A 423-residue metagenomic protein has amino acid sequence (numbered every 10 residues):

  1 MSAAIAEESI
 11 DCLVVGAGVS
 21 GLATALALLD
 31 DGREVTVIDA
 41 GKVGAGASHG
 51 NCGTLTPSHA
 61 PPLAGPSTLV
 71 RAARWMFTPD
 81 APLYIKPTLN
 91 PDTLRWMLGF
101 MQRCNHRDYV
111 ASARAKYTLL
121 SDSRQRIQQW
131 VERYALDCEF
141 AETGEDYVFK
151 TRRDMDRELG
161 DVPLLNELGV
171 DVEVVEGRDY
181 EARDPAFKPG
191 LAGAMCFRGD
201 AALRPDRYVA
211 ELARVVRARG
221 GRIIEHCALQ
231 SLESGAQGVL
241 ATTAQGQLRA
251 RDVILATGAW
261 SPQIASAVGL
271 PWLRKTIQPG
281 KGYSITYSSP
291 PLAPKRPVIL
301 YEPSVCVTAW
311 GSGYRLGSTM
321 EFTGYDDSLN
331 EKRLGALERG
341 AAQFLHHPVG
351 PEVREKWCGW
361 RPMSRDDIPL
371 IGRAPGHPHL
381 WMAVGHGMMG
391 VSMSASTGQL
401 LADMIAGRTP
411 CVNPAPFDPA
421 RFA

Functional and structural regions predicted by a protein language model:
I10-V37: N-terminal Rossmann-like FAD-binding beta1-loop-alpha1 element of flavoenzymes
D30-G50: Glycine-rich FAD pyrophosphate-binding loop
N51-T54, H59, L63-R103, L229-V239 (+1 more regions): Active-site substrate-recognition segment that forms the wall of the catalytic cavity or substrate channel
C52-E176: Dinucleotide-binding Rossmann-like beta1-alpha1 core, especially the glycine-rich loop that anchors the ADP
A111-R124, Y147-R157, A182-R183, M195-R214 (+2 more regions): Short beta-strand to alpha-helix junction loop
D156-L168, F187-D252: Helical element adjacent to the flavin cofactor pocket in flavoenzyme catalytic cores
V174, K188, G235, I368-A423: C-terminal lid/capping helical subdomain adjacent to the catalytic/cofactor pocket in oxidative enzymes
